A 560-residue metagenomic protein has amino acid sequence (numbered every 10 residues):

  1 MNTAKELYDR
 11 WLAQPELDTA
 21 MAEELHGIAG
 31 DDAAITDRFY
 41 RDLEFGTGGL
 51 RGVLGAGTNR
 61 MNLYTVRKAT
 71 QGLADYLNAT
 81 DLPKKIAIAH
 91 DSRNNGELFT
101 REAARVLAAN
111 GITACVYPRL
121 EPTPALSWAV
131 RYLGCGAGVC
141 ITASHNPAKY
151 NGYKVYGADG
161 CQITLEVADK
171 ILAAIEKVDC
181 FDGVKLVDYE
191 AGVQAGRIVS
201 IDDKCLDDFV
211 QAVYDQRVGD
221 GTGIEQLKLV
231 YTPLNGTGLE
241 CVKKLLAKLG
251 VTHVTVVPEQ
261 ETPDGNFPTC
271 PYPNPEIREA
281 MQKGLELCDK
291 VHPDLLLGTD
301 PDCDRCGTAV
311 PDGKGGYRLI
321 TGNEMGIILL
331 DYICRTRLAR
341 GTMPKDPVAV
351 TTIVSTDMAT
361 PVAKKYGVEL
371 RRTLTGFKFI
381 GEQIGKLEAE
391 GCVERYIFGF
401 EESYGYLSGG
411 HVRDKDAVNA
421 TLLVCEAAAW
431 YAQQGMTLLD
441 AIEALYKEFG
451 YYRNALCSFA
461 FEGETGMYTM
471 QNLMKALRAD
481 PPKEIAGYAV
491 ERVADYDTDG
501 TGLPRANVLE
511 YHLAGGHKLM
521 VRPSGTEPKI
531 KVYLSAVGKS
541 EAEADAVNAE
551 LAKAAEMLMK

Functional and structural regions predicted by a protein language model:
T3-A103, N110, A191-V193, I198-Q226 (+1 more regions): An N-terminal, well-structured beta->alpha segment
L12, E16, A34-F39, L43 (+2 more regions): Gly/Ser/Thr-enriched, mixed-charge loops and adjacent short helices that form phosphate/oxyanion-binding elements
F39-N59, A143-S144, P233-C241, L245 (+4 more regions): Conserved phosphate/anionic-ligand binding catalytic regions in large, soluble enzymes, centered on
K85-D91, K228-Y231, E240, L407 (+1 more regions): Short glycine-rich or small-residue beta-strand-to-loop segments that form or flank ligand, phosphate, metal/Fe-S
A87-Y150, K248-T308: N-terminal small/polar loop signature for handling phosphorylated ligands or for N-terminal nucleophile
Y156-L186, N323-P347, T351-V362, A417 (+1 more regions): Glycine-rich phosphate-binding loop plus the immediately following alpha-helix
D289, P293-L295, G316-R318, T336-R522 (+3 more regions): Phosphate-binding and adjacent anionic-ligand microenvironments
